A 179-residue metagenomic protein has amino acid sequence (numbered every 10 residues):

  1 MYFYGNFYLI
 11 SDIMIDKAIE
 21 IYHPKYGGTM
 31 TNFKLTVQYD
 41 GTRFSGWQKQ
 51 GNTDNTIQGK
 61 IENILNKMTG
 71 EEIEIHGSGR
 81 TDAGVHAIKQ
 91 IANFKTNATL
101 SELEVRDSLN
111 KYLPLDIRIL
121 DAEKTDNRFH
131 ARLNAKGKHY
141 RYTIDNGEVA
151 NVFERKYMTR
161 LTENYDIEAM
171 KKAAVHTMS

Functional and structural regions predicted by a protein language model:
Y2, N6-L9, I13-Y26: Short, positively charged and aromatic/hydrophobic N-terminal segments
P24-S179: Structured-RNA-binding interfaces characteristic of tRNA pseudouridine synthases
